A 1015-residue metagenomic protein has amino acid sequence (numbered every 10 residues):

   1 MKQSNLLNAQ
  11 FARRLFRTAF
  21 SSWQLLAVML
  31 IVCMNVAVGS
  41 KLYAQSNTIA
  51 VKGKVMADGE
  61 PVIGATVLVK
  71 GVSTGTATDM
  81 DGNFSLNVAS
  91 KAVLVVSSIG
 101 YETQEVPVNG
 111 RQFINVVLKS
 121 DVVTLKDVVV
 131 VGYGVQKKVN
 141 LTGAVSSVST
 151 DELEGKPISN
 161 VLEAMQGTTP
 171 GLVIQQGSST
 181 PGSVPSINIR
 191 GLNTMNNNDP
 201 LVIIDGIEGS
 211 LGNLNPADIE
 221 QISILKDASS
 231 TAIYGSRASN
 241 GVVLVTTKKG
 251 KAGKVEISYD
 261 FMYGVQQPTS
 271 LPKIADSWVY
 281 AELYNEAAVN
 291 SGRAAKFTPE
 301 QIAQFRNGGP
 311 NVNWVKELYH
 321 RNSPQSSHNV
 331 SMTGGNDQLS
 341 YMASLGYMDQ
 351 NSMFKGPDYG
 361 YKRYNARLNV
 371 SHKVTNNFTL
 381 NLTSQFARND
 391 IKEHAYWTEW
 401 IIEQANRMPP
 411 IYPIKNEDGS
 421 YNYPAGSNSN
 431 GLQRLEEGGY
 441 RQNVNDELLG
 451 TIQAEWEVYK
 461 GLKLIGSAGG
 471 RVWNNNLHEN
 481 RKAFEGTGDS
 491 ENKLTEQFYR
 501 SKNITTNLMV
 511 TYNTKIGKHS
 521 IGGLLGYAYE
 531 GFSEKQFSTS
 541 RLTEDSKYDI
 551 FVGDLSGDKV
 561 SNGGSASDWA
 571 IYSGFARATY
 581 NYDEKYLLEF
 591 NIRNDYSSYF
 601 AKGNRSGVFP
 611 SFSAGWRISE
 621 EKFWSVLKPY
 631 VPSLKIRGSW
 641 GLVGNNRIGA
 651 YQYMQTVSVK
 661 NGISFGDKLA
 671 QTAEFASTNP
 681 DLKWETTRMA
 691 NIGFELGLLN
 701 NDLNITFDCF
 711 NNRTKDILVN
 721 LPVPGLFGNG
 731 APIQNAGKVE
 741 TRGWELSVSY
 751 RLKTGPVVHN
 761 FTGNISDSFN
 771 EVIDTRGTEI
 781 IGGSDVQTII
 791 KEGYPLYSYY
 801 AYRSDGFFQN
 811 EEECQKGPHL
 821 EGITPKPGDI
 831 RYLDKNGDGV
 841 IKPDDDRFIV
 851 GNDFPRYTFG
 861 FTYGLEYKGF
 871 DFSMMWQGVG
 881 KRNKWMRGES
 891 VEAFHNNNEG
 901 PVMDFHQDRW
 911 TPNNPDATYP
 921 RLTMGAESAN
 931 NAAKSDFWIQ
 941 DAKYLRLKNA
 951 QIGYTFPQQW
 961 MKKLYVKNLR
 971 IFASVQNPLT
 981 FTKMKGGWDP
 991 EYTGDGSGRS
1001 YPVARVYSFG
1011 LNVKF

Functional and structural regions predicted by a protein language model:
M1-R367, T379-N381, L449, W684 (+5 more regions): Short, small/polar-rich motifs associated with maturation and membrane association, primarily at protein termini
V139, A252-V312, S352-E447, S467-Y572 (+8 more regions): Surface-exposed loop/interface segments of Gram-negative outer-membrane beta-barrel transport/assembly proteins
V173-G177, A232, S619-V626, W960-K962: Active-site phosphate-binding and catalytic loops of NTP-dependent enzymes
T247, Y259, D276, V330-N336 (+14 more regions): Residues on the lipid-exposed face of transmembrane beta-strands in outer-membrane beta-barrel proteins
S331, N760, N852-G880, A932-F981 (+1 more regions): Conserved C-terminal beta-signal and adjacent last beta-strands/turns of outer-membrane beta-barrel proteins
D358-H372, R605, F609-G615, K967-P978: Short secondary-structure subsegments characteristic of cysteine-rich extracellular domains
